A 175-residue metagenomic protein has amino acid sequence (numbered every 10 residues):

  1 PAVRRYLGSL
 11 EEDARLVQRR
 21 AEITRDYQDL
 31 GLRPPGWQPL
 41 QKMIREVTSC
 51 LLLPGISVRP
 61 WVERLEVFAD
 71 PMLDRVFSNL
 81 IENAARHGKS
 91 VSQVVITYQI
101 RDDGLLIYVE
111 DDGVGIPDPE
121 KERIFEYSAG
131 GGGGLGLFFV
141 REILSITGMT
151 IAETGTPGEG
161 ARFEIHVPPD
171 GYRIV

Functional and structural regions predicted by a protein language model:
V3-G55: Conserved DHp (HisKA) dimerization/phosphotransfer helix of two-component histidine kinases, i.e., the long coiled-coil
N83-G88: Short helix-loop "hinge" at the ATP-lid/N-box region of the Bergerat-fold HATPase_c
Q93-D103: Short beta-strand/loop element within the Bergerat-fold HATPase_c
D111: Acidic ATP/Mg2+-coordinating residue in the GHKL
I116-S128: Short conserved segment of the HATPase_c
